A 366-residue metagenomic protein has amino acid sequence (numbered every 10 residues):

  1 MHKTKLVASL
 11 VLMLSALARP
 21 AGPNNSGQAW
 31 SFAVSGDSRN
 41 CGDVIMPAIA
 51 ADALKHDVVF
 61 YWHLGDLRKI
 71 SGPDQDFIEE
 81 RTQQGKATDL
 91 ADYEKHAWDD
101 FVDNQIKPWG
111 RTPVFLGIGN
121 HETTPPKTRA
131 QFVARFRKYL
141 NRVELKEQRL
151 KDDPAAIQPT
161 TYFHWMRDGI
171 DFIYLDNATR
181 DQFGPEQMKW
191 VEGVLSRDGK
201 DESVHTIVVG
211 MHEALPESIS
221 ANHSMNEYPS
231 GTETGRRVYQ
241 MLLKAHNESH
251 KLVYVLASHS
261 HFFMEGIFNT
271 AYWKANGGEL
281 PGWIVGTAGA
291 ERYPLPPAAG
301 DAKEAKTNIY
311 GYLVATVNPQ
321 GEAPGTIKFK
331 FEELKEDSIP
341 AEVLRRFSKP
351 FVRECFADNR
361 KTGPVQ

Functional and structural regions predicted by a protein language model:
M1-V7: Bacterial N-terminal signal peptides that target proteins for export
V11-P20: Hydrophobic h-region of N-terminal signal peptides that target proteins for export in Gram-negative bacteria
R19-D92: N-terminal active-site segment of His-dependent metallophosphoesterases
S31, Q75-S203, S224-K244, E248-Y254 (+2 more regions): Extended active-site neighborhood of metal-dependent phosphoesterases/phosphodiesterases
F32-V34, Y61-H63, L116-G117, V209 (+1 more regions): Residue-level marker for buried hydrophobic side chains located in beta-strands that build the well-ordered beta-sheet
D37, G65-D66, G119-N120, H212 (+1 more regions): Active-site glycine-centered loops adjacent to acidic/histidine catalytic or metal-binding residues that shape
D198-S220: Short acidic, glycine-rich surface-loop motifs adjacent to enzyme active sites
A302-Q366: A short C-terminal boundary segment appended to hydrolase-like catalytic domains
